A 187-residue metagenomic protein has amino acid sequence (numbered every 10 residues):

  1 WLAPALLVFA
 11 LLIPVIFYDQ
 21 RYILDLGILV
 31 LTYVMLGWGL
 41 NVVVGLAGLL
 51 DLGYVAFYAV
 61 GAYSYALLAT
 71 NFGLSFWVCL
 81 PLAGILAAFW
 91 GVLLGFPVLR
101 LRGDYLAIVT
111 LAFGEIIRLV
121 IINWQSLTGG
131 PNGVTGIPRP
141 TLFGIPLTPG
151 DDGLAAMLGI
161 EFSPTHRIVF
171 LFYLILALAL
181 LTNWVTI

Functional and structural regions predicted by a protein language model:
W1-I187: Transmembrane alpha-helices and adjacent helix-loop boundaries
